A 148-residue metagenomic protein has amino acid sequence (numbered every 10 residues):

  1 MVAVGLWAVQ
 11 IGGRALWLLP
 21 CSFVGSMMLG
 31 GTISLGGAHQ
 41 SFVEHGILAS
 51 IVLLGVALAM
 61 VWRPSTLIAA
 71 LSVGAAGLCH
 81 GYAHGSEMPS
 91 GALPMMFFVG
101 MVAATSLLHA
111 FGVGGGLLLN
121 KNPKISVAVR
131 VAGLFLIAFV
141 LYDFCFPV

Functional and structural regions predicted by a protein language model:
M1-V148: Membrane metalloprotein/metal-transporter helix-bundle signature
